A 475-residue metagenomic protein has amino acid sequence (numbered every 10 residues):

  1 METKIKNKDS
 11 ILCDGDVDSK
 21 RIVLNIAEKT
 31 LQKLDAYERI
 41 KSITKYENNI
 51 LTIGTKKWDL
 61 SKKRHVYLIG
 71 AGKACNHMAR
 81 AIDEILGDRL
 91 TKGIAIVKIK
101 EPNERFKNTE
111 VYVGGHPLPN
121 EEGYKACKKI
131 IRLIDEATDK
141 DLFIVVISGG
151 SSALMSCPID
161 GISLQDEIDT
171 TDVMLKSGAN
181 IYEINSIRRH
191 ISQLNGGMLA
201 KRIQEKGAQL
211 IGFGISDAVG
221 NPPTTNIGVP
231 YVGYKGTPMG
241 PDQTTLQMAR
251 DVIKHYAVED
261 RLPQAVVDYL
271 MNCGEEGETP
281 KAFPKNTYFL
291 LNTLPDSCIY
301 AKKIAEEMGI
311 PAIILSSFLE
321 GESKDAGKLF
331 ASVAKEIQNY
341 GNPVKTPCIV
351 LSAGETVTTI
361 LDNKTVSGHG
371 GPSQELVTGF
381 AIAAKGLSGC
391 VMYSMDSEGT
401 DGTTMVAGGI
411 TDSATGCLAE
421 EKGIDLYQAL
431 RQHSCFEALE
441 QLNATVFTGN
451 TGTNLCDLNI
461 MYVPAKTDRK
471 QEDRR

Functional and structural regions predicted by a protein language model:
M1-K62, H77, E84, T245-E278: N-terminal amphipathic/basic leader segments beginning at the initiator methionine
D59-K62, G70-A74, M78-E101: Active-site cofactor/substrate anionic-group-binding motifs, chiefly glycine- and Lys/Arg-rich phosphate-binding loops
A81-L90, N108-V111, P158-D169, R202-G207 (+3 more regions): A glycine- and small-aliphatic-rich helix-loop capping segment at beta-alpha/alpha-beta transitions that lines
I96-D139, I187: Glycine-rich oxoanion-binding loops at beta->alpha junctions
I99, N103-E110, E121, M155-F213: Glycine/threonine-rich beta-strand-loop-alpha-helix active-site module that forms ligand/phosphate-binding
I162-A179, P238-A257, N363-M392: Gly/Ser/Thr-rich active-site loops/lids in small-molecule metabolic enzymes that frequently grip phosphoryl groups
E205-G207, I211-G212, I227, G233-L329: Accessory alpha-helical/coil subdomains and C-terminal extensions that flank or cap enzyme catalytic cores
V366-H369, E375-R475: Internal helix-turn-beta structural module
